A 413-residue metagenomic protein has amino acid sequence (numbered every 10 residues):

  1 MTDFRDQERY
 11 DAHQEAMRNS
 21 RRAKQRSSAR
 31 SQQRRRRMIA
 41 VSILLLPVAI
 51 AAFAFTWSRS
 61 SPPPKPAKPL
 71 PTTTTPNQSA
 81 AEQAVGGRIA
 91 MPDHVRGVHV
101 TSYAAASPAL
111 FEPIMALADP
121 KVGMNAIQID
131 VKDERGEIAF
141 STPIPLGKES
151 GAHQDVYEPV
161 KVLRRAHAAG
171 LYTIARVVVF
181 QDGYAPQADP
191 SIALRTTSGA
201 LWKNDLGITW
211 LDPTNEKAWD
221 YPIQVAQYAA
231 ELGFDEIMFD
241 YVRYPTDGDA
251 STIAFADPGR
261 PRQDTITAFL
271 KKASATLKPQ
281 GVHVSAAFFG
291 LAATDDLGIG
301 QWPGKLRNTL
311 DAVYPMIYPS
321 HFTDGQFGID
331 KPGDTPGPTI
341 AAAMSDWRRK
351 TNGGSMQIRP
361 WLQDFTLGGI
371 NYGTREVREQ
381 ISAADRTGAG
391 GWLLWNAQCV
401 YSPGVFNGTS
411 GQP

Functional and structural regions predicted by a protein language model:
M1-R30: N-terminal targeting leaders characterized by basic, low-complexity, disordered sequences that direct proteins
G86-A105, F180-Y228: Active-site-adjacent "subsite" loops/lids of carbohydrate-active enzymes
H99, Y172-D182, M238-F239, P245 (+2 more regions): Aromatic-lined carbohydrate-recognition surfaces of secreted/lumenal glycan-active proteins
F111-E137, A230-I237, N308-A312, A384-W392: Catalytic domains of carbohydrate-active enzymes, especially glycoside hydrolases
A126-Q128, Y157-W202, M238: Glycine-rich, aromatic-flanked loop segments that form ligand/cofactor-binding clefts across common enzyme folds
I127, A166, T173, P222 (+6 more regions): Conserved, mostly hydrophobic/aromatic
F140-S150, D182-N204, D247-P258: Aromatic- and acidic-residue-enriched segments that line the glycan-binding/catalytic groove of carbohydrate-active
L310-D324, P332-P413: Substrate-binding cleft of secreted/luminal carbohydrate-active enzymes
